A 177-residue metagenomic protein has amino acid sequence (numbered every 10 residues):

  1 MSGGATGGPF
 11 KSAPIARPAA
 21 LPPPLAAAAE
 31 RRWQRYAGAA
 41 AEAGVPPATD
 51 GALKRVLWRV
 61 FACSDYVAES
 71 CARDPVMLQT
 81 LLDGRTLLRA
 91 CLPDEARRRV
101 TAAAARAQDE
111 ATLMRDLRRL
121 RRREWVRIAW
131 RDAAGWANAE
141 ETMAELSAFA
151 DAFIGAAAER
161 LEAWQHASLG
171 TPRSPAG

Functional and structural regions predicted by a protein language model:
M1-G177: Non-catalytic regulatory/linker segments of enzymes
